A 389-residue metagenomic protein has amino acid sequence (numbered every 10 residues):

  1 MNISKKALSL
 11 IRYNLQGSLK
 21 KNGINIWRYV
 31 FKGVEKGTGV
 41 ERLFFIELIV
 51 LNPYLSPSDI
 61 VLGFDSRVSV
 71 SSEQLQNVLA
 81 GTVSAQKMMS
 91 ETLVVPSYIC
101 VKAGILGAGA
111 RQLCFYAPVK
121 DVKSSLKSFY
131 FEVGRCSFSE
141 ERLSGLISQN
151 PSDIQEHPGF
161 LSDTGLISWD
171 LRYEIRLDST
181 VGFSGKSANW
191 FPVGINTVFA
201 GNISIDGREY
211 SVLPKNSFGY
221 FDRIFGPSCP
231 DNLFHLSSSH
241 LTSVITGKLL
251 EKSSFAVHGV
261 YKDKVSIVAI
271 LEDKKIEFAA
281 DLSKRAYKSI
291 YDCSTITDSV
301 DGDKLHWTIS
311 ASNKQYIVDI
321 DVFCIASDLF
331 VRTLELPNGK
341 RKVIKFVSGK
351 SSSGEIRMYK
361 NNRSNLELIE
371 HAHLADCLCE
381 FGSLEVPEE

Functional and structural regions predicted by a protein language model:
M1-E389: Structured soluble/peripheral alpha/beta segments that form catalytic or ligand/cofactor-binding pockets
